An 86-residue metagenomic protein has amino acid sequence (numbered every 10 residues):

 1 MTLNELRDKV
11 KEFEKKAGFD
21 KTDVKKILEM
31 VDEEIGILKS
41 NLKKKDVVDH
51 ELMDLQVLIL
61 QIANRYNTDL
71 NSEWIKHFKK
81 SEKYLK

Functional and structural regions predicted by a protein language model:
M1-L52, Q56-K86: Flexible "arm" and connector segments at domain edges
